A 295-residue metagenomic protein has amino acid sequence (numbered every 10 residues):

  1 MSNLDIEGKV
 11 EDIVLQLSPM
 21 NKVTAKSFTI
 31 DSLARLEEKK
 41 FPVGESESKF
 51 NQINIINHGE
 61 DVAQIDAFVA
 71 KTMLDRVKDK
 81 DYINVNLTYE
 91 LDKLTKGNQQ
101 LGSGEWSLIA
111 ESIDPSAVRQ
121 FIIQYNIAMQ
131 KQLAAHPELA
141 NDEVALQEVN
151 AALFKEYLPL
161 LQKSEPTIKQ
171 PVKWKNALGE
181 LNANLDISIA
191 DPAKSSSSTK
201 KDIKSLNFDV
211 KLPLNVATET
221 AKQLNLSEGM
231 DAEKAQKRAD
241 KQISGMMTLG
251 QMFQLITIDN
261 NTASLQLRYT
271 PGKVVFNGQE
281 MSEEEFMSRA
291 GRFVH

Functional and structural regions predicted by a protein language model:
M1-H295: Glycine-rich, small/hydroxylated-residue low-complexity segments
